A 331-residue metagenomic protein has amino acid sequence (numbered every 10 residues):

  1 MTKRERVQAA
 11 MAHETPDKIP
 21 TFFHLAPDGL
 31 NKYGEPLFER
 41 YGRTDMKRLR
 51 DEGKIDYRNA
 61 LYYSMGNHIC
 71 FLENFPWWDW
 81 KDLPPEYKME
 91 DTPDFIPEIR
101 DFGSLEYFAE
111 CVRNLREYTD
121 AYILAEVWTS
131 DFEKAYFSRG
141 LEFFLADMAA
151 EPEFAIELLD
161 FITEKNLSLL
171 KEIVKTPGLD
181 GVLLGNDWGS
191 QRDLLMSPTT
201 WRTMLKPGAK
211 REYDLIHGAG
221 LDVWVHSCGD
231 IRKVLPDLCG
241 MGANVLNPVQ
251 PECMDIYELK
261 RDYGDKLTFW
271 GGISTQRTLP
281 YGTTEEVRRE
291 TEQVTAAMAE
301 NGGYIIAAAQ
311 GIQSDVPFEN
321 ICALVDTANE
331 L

Functional and structural regions predicted by a protein language model:
M1-D45, C70, F95-L331: Active-site loop segments of alpha/beta catalytic cores
K47-N74, T176-P177: Catalytic domains of carbohydrate-active enzymes, especially glycoside hydrolases
I55, N59, T92, L105-A109: Generic internal hydrophobic packing segments that stabilize the cores of diverse globular domains
F75-L83: Conserved donor-binding loop and adjoining core beta-sheet/short helix segment in diverse acyl/aminoacyl transferases
D82-P97: Short, helix-capping/interhelical loops that line the mouth of catalytic, cofactor-, or ligand-binding pockets
